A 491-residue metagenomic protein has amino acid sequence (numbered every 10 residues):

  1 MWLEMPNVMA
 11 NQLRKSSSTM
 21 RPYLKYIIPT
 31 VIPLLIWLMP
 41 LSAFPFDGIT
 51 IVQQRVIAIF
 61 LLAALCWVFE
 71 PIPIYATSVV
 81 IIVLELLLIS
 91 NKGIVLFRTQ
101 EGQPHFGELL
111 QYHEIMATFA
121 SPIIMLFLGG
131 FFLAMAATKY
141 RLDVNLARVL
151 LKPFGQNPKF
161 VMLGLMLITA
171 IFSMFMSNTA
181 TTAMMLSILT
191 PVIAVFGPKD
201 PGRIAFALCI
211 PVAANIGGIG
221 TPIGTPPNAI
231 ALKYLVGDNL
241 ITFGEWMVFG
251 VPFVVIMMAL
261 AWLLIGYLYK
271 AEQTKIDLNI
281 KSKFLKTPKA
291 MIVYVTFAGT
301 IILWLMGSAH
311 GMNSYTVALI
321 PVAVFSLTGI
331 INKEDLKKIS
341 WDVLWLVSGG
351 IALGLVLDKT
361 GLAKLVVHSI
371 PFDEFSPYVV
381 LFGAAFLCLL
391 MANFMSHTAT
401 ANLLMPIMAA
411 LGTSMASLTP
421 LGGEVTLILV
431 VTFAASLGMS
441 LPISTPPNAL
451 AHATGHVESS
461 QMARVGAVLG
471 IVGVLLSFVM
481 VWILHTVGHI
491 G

Functional and structural regions predicted by a protein language model:
W2-F44, L133, K139-L142, P198-I210 (+4 more regions): Juxtamembrane and boundary regions of transmembrane helices in multi-pass small-molecule transporters and channels
M20-T30, I51-V56, F69-S78, E101-G102 (+10 more regions): Helical membrane-embedded segments and adjacent short helical loop/helix-boundary regions of multi-pass membrane
D47-T50, L62-V80, L86, S90 (+6 more regions): Flexible hinge motifs at transmembrane-helix junctions and intramembrane kinks/re-entrant loops in multi-pass membrane
G48-I57, F119-G129, N178-T182, V251-M257 (+3 more regions): Structural signature of hydrophobic alpha-helical transmembrane segments
I51-V56, A120-I124, L150-L167, F196-L208 (+4 more regions): Membrane-interfacial loop-to-helix junctions in multi-pass transporters
L65-P73, I168-S177, P211-I223, L303-A309 (+2 more regions): Transmembrane alpha-helix interface/packing and boundary motifs in multi-pass membrane proteins, characterized by
L151-I219, P226-V236, H397-A434: Hydrophobic transmembrane alpha-helices that form the pore/transport pathway of multi-pass ion and small-solute
L165, I292, T296-M395, T400: Transmembrane helical segments that form the transport core of multi-pass membrane transport proteins
